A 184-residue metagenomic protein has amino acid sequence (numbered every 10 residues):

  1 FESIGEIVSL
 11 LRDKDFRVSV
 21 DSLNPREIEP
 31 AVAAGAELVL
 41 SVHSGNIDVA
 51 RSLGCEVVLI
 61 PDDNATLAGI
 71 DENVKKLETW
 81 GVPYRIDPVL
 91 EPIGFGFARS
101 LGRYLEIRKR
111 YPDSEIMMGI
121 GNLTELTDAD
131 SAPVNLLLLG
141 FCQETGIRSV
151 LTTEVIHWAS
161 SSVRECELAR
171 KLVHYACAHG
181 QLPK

Functional and structural regions predicted by a protein language model:
F1-K14: Glycine-rich, proline-tolerant flexible connector loops at the mouths of alpha/beta enzymes
L11-E37: Extended hydrophobic secondary-structure segments
K14, A34-G35, S52-G54, T145-G146: Short, structured coil segments at secondary-structure junctions
V18-R26, V42-S44, G119-E125: Glycine-rich beta-to-alpha transition loops that act as phosphate-gripper elements at the mouths of alpha/beta enzyme
S19, L38-S41, V58-L59, R85 (+1 more regions): Conserved beta-strand positions in the central sheet of alpha/beta enzyme cores
P30, V49, L139-F141: Hydrophobic/aromatic ligand-binding patch that stacks against planar heteroaromatic rings of cofactors or nucleotides
E37, V42-I47, P61-A65: Short, acidic/turn-prone active-site loops that include or flank metal/cofactor- and phosphate-binding residues
G54, P61-K184: Catalytic alpha/beta core domains of metabolic enzymes, predominantly
